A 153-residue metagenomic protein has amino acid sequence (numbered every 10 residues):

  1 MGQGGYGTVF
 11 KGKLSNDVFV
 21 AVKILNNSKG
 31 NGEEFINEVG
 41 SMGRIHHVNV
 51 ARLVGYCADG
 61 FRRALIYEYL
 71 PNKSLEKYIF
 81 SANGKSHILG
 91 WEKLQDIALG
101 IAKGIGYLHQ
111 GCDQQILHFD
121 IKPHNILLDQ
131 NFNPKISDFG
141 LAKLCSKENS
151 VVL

Functional and structural regions predicted by a protein language model:
M1-L153: Conserved eukaryotic protein kinase-like
